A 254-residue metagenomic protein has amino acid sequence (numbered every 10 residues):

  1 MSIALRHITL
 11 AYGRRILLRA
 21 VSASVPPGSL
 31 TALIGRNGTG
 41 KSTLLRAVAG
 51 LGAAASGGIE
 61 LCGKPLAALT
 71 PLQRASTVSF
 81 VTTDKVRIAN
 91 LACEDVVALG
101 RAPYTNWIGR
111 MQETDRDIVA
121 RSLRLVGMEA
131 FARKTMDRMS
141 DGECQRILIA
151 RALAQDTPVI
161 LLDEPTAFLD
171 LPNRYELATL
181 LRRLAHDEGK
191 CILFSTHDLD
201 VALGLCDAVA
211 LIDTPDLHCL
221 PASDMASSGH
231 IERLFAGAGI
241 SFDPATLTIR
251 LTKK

Functional and structural regions predicted by a protein language model:
I34-R36: The feature captures the beta-strand-to-loop junction immediately N-terminal to the Walker
A49: Helix-to-loop junction immediately C-terminal to a conserved catalytic motif
G57-P65, R74: Conserved ABC transporter NBD signature motif
A98, E113-F131: Conserved ABC ATPase "signature" region
I160-D163: Catalytic Walker B motif of ABC-type/P-loop ATPase nucleotide-binding domains
T196-H197: H-loop/switch region of ABC-family ATPase nucleotide-binding domains
F235-K254: ABC ATPase nucleotide-binding domains
